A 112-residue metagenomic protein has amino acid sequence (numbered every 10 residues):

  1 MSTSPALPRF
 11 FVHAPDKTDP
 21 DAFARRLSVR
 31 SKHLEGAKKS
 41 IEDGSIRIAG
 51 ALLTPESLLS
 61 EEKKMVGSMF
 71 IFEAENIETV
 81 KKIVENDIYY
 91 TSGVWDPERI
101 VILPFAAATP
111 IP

Functional and structural regions predicted by a protein language model:
M1-P112: Conserved, structured core segments of small domains
